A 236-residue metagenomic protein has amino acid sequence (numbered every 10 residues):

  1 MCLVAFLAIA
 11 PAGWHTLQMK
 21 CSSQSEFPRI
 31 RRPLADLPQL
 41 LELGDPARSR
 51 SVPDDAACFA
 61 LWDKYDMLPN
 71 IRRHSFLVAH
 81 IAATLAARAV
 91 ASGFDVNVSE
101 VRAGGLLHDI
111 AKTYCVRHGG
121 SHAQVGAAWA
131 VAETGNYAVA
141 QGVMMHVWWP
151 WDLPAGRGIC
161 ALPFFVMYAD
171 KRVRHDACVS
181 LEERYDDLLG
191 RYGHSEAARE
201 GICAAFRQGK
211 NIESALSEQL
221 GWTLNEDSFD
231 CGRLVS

Functional and structural regions predicted by a protein language model:
F6-I9, G13-S49, K64-F94, L107 (+2 more regions): Divalent metal-dependent phosphate-bond-processing catalytic cores, especially two-metal-ion Mg2+/Mn2+ enzymes that act
S49-A56, V101: Acidic-glycine-rich active-site phosphate/pyrophosphate-binding loop
A56-Y65: A short small-residue
A57, S121-H122, F164: Alpha-helix N-cap/N′ positions at the starts of helices
F59, A83, A127, A140 (+1 more regions): Short glycine-/small-residue-rich flexible loop motifs, especially phosphate/cofactor-binding loops
V78, V96-A130, Q141-P150: His-Asp-centered metal-binding catalytic motifs of divalent-metal-dependent phosphohydrolases/nucleases
